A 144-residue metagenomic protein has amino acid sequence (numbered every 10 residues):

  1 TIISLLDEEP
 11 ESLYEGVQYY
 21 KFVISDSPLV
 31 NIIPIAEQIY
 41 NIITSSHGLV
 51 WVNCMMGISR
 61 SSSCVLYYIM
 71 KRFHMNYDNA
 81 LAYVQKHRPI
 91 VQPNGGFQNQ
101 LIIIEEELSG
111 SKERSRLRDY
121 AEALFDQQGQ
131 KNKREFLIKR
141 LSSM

Functional and structural regions predicted by a protein language model:
T1-L5, I69: Canonical SH2 domain fold
I2, G16-K21: Conserved beta-strand scaffold positions in the cores of enzyme catalytic domains, especially in NTP/NDP-utilizing
S4, V52-N53: Class I SAM-dependent methyltransferase core
S4-S12: Short, polar loop motifs at secondary-structure junctions
E9, D26-P28, L108: Residue-level detector of flexible, active-site-proximal loop/helix-junction positions within diverse enzyme catalytic
Y20-W51: Helix-loop module immediately N-terminal to the HCX5R catalytic loop in PTP-like cysteine phosphatase domains
E37-L49, C64-M144: PTP/DSP superfamily signal
I58-S63: Glycine-rich nucleophile elbow surrounding the catalytic serine of serine-hydrolase chemistry
